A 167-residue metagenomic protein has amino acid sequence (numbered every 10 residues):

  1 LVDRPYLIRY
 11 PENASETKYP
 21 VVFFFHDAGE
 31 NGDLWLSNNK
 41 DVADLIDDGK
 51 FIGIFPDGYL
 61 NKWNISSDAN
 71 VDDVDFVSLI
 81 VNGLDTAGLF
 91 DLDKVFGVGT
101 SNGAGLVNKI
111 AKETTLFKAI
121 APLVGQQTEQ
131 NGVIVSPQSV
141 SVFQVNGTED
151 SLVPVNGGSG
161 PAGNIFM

Functional and structural regions predicted by a protein language model:
L1-A14: N-terminal cap/lid segment of alpha/beta-hydrolase-fold proteins
E12-T17, N64-N102: Gly/Ser-rich "nucleophile elbow"/oxyanion-hole loop immediately N-terminal to the catalytic nucleophile in hydrolases
T17-A28: Short beta-strand element of the alpha/beta-hydrolase
K18-Y19, G32-N38, N64-S67, N108-I110 (+2 more regions): Short, solvent-exposed loop/turn and secondary-structure capping segments
V22-F24, G53, V142: Hydrophobic beta-strand anchors of alpha/beta hydrolase catalytic cores
A28-G83: Active-site machinery of serine-nucleophile hydrolases
A87-V140: Primarily recognizes the serine-hydrolase "nucleophile elbow" in alpha/beta-hydrolase and SGNH/GDSL folds
N146-M167: Active-site-adjacent alpha-helix of alpha/beta-hydrolase-fold enzymes
